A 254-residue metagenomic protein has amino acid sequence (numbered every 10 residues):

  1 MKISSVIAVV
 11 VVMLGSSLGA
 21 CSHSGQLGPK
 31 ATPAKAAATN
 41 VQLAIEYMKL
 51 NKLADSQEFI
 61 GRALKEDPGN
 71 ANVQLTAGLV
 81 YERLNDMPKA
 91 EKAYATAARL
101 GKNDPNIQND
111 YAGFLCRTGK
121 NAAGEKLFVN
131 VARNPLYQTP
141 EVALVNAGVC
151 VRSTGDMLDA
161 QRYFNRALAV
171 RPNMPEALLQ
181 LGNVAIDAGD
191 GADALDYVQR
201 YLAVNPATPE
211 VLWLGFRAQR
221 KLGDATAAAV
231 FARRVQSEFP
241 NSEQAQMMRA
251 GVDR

Functional and structural regions predicted by a protein language model:
G15-A37: Bacterial Sec signal peptide processing site at the extreme N-terminus
L27-K30, A34, N205-R254: Terminal, low-structured helical/coil segments at or just beyond the last alpha-helical repeat
T32, E66, R99-G101, N134-L136 (+3 more regions): Structural marker of alpha-solenoid helical repeat scaffolds
Q42, T76, D110, L144-N146 (+3 more regions): Canonical tetratricopeptide repeat
